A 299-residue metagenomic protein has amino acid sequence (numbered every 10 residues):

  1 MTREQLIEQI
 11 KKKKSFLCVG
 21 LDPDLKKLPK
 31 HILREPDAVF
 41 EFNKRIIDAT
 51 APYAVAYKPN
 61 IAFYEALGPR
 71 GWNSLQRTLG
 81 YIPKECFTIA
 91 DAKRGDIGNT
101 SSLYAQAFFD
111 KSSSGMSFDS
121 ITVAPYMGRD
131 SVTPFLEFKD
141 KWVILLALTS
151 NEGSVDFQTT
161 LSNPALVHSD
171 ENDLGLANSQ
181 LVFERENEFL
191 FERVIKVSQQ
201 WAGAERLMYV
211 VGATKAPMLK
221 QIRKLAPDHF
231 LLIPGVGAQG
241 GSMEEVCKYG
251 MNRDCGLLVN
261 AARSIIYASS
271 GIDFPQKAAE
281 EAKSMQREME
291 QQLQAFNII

Functional and structural regions predicted by a protein language model:
M1-N60, Y64-R77, Y81-I89, N178-L181 (+4 more regions): Conserved N-terminal beta1-alpha1 strand-loop-helix module at the mouth
K13-L17, Y53-V55, K84-C86, S117-D119 (+4 more regions): Short, well-ordered coil/turn segments that N-cap beta-strands
L17-D22, W142-S150, V259-A261: Non-cysteine beta-strand/loop elements that form the S-adenosyl-L-methionine
V19, Y57, D91, I121 (+2 more regions): Conserved, mostly hydrophobic/aromatic
P23-K27, I61-E65, R94-D96, M127 (+4 more regions): Active-site-proximal loop/turn and secondary-structure-junction residues that shape catalytic pockets, frequently
A66-Y81, I97-S101, M127-K139, T214-I222 (+1 more regions): Active-site-adjacent beta->alpha loops and helix N-cap segments on the catalytic face of soluble alpha/beta enzymes
D96-M208: Conserved anion-binding
Y209, A213-N260, S264: A C-terminal functional module that forms or caps the active site or interfaces directly with catalytic machinery
